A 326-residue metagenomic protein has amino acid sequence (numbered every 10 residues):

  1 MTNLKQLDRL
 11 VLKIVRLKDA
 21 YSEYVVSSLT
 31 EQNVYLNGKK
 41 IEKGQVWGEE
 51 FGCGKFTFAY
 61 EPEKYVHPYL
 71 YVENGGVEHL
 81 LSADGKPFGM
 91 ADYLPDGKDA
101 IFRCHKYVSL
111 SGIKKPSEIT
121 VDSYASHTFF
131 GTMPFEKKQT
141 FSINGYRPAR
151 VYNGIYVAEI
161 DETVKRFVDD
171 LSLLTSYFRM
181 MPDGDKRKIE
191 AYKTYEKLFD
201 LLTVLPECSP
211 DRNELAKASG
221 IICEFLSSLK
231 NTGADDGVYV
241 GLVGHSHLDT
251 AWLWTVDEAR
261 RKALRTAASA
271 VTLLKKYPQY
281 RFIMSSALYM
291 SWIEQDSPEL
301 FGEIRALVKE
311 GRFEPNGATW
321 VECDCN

Functional and structural regions predicted by a protein language model:
M1-N326: Carbohydrate-active enzymes and regulators
